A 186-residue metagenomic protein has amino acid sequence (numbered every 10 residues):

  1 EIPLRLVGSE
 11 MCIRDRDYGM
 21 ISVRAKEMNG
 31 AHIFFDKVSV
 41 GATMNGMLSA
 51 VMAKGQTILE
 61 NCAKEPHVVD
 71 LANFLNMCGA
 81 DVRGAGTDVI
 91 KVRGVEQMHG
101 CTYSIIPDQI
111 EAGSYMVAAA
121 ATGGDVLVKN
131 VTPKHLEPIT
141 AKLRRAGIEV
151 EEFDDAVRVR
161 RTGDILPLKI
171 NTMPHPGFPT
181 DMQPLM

Functional and structural regions predicted by a protein language model:
E1-G8, C12-I13: Single conserved hydrophobic/aromatic residue that forms the stacking wall/gate of nucleotide- or nucleobase-binding
R5, D17-A25: Short, glycine/charge-rich beta-strand/loop segments that flank catalytic centers and engage negatively charged groups
E10, R14-D17, G79-G86, G147-D155: Short, well-structured beta-strand/strand-turn elements
S22-K64, R93-K134, R161-M186: Structural motif
P133-E149, R158: Conserved loop->alpha-helix
